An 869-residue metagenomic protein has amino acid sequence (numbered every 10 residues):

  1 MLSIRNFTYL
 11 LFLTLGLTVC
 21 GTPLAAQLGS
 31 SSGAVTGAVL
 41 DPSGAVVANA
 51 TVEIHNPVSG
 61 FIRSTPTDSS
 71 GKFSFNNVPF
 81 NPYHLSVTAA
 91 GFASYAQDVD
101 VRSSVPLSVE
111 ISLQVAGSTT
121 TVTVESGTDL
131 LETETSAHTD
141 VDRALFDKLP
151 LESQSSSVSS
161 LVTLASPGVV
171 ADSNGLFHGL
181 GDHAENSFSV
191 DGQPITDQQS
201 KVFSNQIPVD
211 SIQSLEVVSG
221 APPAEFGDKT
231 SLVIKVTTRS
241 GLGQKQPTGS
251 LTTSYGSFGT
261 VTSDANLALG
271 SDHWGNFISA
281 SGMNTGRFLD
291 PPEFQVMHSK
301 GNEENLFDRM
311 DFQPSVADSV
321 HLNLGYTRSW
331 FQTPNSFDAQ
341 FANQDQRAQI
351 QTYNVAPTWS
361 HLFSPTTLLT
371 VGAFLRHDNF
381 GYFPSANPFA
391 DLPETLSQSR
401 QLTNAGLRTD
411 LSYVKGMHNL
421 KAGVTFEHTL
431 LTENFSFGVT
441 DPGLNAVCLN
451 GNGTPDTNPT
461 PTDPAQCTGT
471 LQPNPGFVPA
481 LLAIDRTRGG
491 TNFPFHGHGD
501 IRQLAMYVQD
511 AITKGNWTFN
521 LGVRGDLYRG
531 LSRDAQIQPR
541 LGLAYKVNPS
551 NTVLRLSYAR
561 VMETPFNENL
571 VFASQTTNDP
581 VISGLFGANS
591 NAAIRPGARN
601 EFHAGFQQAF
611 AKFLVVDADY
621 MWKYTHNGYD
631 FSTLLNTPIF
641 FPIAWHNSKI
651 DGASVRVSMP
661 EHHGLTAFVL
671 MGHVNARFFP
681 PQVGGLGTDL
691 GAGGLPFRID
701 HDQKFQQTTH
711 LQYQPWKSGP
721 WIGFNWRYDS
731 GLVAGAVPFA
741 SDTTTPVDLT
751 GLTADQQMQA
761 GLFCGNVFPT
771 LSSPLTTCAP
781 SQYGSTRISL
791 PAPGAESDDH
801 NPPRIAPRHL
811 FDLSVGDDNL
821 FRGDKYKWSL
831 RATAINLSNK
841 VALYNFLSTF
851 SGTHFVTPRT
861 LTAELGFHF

Functional and structural regions predicted by a protein language model:
L2-S3, F7-L10, L15-T139, E152 (+2 more regions): Periplasm-facing N-terminal accessory domains of Gram-negative outer-membrane beta-barrel systems
F92-Q114, S118-P223, D228, V233 (+4 more regions): Periplasmic N-terminal accessory/gating domains of Gram-negative outer-membrane beta-barrel systems
Y255-N284, F294-F331, R347-L369, P539 (+1 more regions): Transmembrane beta-barrel wall of Gram-negative outer-membrane proteins
T327-Y507: Replace "related TpsB outer-membrane translocases also match" with "some related outer-membrane beta-barrels such as
W330-F337, N379, L531, Y545 (+4 more regions): Surface-exposed extracellular loop regions of Gram-negative outer-membrane beta-barrel proteins, predominantly
T370-F374, F380-Y382, K546, N591-A644 (+4 more regions): Membrane-embedded beta-barrel scaffold of Gram-negative outer-membrane proteins
T513-T518, Y620-Y624, P642-P738: Gram-negative outer-membrane beta-barrel transporters
R727-A792, I805-L810, D817-F869: C-terminal beta-signal and adjacent terminal beta-strands/loops of Gram-negative outer-membrane beta-barrel proteins
